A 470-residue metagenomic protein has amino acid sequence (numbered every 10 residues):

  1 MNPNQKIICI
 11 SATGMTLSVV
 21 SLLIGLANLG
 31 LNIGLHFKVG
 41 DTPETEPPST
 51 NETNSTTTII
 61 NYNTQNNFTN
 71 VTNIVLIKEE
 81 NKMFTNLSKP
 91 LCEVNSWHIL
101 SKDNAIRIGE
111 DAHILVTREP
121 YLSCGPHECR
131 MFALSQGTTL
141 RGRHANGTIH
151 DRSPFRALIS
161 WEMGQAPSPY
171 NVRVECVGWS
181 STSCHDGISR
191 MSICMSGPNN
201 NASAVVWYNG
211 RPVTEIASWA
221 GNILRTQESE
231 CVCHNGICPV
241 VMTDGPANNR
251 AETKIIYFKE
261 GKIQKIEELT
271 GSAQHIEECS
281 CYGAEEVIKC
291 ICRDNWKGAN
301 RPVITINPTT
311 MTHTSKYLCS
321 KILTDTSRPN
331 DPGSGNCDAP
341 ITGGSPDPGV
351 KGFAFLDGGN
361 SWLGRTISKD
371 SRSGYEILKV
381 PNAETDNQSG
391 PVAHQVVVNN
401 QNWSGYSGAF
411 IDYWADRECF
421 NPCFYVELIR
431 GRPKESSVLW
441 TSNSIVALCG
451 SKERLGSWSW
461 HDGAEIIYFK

Functional and structural regions predicted by a protein language model:
I7-T42: Hydrophobic, helix-forming membrane-interacting segments
F37, D41-K82: Long, low-complexity intrinsically disordered regions enriched in small/polar and proline/glycine residues
N51-N54, N67-N70, N86, N146 (+4 more regions): N-linked glycosylation sites
M83-I114, E119-P120: An edge-strand/N-cap motif at the start of beta-rich repeat modules
A112-L122, N171-S183, I188, I223-V232 (+5 more regions): Repeated scaffold domains used in trafficking and secretory/extracellular systems, primarily beta-propellers
R130-Q136, S189-S196, V205, I237-D244 (+8 more regions): Short beta-strand elements that form the blades of beta-propeller/WD-repeat-like and other beta-sheet-rich scaffold
G137-R141, G197-N200, G245-N249, N295-G298 (+1 more regions): Short glycine/acidic-enriched loop and turn motifs that connect beta-strands
R156-S160: Beta-propeller blade signature
